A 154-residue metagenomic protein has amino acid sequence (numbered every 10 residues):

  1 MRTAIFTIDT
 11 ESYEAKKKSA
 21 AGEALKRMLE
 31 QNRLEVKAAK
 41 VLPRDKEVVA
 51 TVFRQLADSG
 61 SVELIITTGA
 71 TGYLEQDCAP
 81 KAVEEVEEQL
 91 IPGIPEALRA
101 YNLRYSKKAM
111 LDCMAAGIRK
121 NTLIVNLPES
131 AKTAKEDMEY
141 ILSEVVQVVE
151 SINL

Functional and structural regions predicted by a protein language model:
M1-R44: Glycine-rich phosphate/diphosphate-binding loop of Rossmann-like nucleotide-binding domains
A4, E63-L64, N121-V125: Structural motif
T7, A57-D58, M114-A115: Short, hydrophobic/aliphatic alpha-helical segments
T10-E11, G69-E75, E129-K132: Short glycine-rich anion-binding loops that position phosphate/pyrophosphate groups of nucleotides and phosphorylated
E14-K18, Q76, A134, M138: Alpha-helix N-cap/helix-start motif
K17-S19, D45-V48, Y105-K108: A general structural motif
E30, V36-T67, G72-L90: N-terminal small/polar loop signature for handling phosphorylated ligands or for N-terminal nucleophile
A79-L154: Proline/glycine-rich low-complexity loops and linkers
